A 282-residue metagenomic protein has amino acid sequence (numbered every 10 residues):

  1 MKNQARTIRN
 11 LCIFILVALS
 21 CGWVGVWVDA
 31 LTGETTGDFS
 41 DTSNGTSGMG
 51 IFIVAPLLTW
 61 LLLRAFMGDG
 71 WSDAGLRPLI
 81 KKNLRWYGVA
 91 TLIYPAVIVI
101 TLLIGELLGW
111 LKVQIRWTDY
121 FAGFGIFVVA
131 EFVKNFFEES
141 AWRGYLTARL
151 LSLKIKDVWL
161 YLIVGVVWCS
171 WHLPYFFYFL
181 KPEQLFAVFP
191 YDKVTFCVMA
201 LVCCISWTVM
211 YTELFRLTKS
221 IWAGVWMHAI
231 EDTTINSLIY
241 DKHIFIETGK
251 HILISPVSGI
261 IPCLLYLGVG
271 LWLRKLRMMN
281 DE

Functional and structural regions predicted by a protein language model:
K2, G25, D29-V89, I104-D119 (+2 more regions): Membrane-helix interface linkers and caps
T7-L11, G70, K82-L84, Y120 (+3 more regions): Membrane-helix interface segments
N10-W23, F52-L57, Y87-I98: Alpha-helical transmembrane segments
L19, T91, V128, F132 (+8 more regions): Residue-level signature of the transmembrane alpha-helical core of multi-pass small-molecule transporters
V24-W27, F186-G249: Functionally important transmembrane alpha-helices
F137-S170, R216-S220: Membrane-interface helix/loop boundary segments of multi-pass membrane proteins
L146, F176-K193: Membrane-interface interhelical connector segments
K219, A229-E282: C-terminal membrane module of polytopic membrane proteins
